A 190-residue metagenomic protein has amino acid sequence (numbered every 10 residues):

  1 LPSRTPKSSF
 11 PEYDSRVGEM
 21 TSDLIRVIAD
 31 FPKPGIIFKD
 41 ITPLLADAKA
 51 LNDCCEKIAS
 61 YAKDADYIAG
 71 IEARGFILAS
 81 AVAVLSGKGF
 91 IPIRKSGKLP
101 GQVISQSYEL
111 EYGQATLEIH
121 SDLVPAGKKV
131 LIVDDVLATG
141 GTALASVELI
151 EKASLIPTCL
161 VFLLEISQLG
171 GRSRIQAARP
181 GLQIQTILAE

Functional and structural regions predicted by a protein language model:
L1-E190: PRPP-associated nucleotide enzymes
